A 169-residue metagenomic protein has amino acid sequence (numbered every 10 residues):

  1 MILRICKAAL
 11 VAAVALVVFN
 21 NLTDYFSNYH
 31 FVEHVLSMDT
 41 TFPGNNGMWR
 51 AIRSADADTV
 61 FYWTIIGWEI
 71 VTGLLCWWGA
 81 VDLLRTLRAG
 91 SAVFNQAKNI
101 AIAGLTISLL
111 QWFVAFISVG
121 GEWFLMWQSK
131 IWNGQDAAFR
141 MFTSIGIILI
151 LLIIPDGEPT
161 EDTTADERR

Functional and structural regions predicted by a protein language model:
I2-F31: N-terminal signal-anchor transmembrane alpha helix
F26-A57: Membrane-interface interhelical connector segments
A51-T72: Individual transmembrane alpha-helix segments
L75-C76, R140-D156: Hydrophobic cores of alpha-helical transmembrane segments in multi-pass inner/ER membrane proteins, independent
L84-W127: Hydrophobic alpha-helical transmembrane segments of integral membrane proteins
L125-F139: Non-cytosolic membrane-interface motifs at loop->transmembrane helix junctions
D166-R169: Short, low-complexity, charge-dense intrinsically disordered segments
